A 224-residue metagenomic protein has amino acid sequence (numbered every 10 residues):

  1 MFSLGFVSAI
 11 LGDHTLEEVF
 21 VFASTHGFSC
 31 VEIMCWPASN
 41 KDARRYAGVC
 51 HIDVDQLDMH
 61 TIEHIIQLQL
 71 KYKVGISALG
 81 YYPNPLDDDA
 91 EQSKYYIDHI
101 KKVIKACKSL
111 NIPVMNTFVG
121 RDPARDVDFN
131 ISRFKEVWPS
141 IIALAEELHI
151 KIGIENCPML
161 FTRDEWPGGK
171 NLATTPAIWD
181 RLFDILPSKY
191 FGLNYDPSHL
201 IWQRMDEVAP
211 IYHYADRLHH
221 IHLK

Functional and structural regions predicted by a protein language model:
F2-S8, S29-I33, I76-Y81, M115-T117 (+3 more regions): Hydrophobic faces of well-ordered beta-strands that scaffold small-molecule active sites in alpha/beta enzyme cores
S3-F6, V49-H51, D87-D89, R125-V127: A short, structure-level motif marking secondary-structure boundaries and short turns
S8-T15: Short polar catalytic/cofactor-binding loops
E17-S39, K108-P113: Catalytic domains of carbohydrate-active enzymes, especially glycoside hydrolases
E32-I66, R121, R125: Glycine-rich, proline-tolerant flexible connector loops at the mouths of alpha/beta enzymes
E63-H64, L68-G75, N84-Y195, I201-R204 (+1 more regions): Active-site acidic/histidine proton-transfer and metal-coordination neighborhood in alpha/beta enzyme cores
M205-K224: Aromatic-lined glycan-binding groove of carbohydrate-active enzymes
